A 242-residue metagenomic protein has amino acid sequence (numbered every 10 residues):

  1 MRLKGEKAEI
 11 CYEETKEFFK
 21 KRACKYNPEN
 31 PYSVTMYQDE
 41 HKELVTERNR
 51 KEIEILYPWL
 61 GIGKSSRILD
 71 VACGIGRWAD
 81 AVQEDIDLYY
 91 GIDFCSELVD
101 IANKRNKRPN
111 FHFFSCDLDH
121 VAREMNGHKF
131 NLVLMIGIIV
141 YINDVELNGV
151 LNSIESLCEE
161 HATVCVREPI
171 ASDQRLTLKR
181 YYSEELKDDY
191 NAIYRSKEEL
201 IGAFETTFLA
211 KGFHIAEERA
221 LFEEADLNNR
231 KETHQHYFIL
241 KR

Functional and structural regions predicted by a protein language model:
M1-K64, V71, I75-M125, I142-G149 (+2 more regions): Class I (Rossmann-like) S-adenosyl-L-methionine-dependent methyltransferase catalytic domain, capturing the SAM-binding
L134: A conserved beta-strand element that flanks and buttresses the S-adenosyl-L-methionine
G137-Y141: Short catalytic micro-motifs in class I SAM-dependent methyltransferases
